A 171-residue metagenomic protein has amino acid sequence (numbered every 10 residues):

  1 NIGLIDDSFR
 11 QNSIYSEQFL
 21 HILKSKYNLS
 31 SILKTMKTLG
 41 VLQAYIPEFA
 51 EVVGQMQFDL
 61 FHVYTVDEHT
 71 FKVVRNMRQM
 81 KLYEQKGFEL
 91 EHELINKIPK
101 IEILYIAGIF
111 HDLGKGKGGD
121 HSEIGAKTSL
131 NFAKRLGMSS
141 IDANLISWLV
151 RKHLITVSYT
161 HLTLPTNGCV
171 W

Functional and structural regions predicted by a protein language model:
I2, F49-Q55, L145-L154: A glycine-rich phosphate-binding loop feature that marks nucleotide/adenosyl-phosphate handling sites
L4-H121: Acidic/His-rich, divalent-metal-binding segments that scaffold phosphate/diphosphate chemistry
L39, M80, R135, H153-T156: Conserved, well-folded catalytic cores of nucleic-acid-processing and energy-transducing macromolecular machines
E48, S158-Y159: Short acidic, glycine/serine/threonine-rich loops at helix termini
I103-L136, D142-V150, L154: Extended, hydrophobic alpha-helical segments in both membrane/secreted and soluble proteins
T160-T166: Conserved small/polar residues in nucleotide/adenosyl-binding loops
